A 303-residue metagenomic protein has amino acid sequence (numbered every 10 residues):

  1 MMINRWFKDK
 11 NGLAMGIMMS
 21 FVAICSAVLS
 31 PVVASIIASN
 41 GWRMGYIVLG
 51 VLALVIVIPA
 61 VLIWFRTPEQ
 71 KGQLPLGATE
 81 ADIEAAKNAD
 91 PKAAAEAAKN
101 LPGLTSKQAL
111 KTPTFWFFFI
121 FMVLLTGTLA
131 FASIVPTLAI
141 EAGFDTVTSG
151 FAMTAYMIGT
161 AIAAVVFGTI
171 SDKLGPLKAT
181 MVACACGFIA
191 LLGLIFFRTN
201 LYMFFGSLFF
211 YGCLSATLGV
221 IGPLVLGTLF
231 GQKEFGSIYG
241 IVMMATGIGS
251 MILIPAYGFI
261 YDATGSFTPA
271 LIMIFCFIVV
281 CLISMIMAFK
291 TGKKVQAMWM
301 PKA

Functional and structural regions predicted by a protein language model:
M1-S20, G231: Cytoplasmic helix-loop-helix junction between adjacent transmembrane helices in 12-TM secondary transporters
I17, S26, L229-S266: A late C-terminal transmembrane helix in Major Facilitator Superfamily
F21, C25, G159-A163, L214 (+2 more regions): MFS transmembrane alpha-helix packing/gate-lining sites
V22-K71: Helix-loop-helix hairpin linking two adjacent transmembrane segments in secondary transporters
V28-N40, A139-I140, I170-S171, A256-G265: Interfacial helix-cap and linker-helix signal at transmembrane-aqueous boundaries of multi-pass secondary transporters
Y46-I63, P269-A288: Symmetry-related core transmembrane helices of the 12-TM Major Facilitator Superfamily/SLC fold
T105-F167: Extracytoplasmic gate region of multi-pass secondary transporters
F144, T148, T154-V225: C-terminal transmembrane helical hairpin of 12-TM major facilitator-type secondary transporters
